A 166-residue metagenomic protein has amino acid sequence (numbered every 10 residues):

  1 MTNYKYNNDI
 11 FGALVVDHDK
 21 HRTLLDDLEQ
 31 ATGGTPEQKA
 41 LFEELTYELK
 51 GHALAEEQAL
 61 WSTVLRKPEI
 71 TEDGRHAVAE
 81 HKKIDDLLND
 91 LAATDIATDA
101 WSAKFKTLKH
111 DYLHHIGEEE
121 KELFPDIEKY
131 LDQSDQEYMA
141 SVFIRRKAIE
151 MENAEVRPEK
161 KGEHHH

Functional and structural regions predicted by a protein language model:
M1-H166: Small-residue-biased structural context
